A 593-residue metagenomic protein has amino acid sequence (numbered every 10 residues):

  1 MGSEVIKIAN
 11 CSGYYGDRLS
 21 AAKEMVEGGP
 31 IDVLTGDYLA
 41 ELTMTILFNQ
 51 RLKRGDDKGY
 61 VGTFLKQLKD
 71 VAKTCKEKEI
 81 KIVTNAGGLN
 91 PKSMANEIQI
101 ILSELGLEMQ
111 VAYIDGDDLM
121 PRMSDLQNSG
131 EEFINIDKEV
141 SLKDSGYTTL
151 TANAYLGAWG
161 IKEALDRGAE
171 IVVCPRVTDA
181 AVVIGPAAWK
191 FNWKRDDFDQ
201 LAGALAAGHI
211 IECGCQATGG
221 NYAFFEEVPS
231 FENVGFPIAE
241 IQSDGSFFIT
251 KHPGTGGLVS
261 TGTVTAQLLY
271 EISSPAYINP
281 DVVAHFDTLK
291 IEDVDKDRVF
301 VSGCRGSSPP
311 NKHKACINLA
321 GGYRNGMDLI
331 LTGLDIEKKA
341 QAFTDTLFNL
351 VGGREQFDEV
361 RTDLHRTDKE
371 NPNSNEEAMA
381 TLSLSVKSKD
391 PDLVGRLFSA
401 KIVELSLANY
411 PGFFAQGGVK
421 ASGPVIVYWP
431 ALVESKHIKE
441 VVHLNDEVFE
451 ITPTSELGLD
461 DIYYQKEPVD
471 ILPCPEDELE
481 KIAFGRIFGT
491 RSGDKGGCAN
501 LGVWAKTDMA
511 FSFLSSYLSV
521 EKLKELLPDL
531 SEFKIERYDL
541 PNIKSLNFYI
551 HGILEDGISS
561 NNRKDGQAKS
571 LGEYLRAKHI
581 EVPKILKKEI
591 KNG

Functional and structural regions predicted by a protein language model:
M1-E24: N-terminal amphipathic/basic leader segments beginning at the initiator methionine
M1-V5, L42-D57, K76, D118-Y147: Gly-rich Lys/Arg/Thr-decorated short loops/hinges at beta-loop-alpha junctions or inter-strand turns that position
Y14-Y15, A40-L42, A86-A95, R176-V182 (+1 more regions): Gly/Ser/Thr-rich loops at beta-strand to alpha-helix junctions that form or flank small-molecule/cofactor-binding
G29-F48: N-terminal glycine-rich anion-binding loops that anchor highly charged ligand groups
P30, K290, G303-I482, G489 (+8 more regions): C-terminal non-catalytic interaction/assembly regions of soluble proteins
N85-N90, A169-P186, T490-T507: Conserved phosphate/anionic-ligand binding catalytic regions in large, soluble enzymes, centered on
S103-L119, I184-F225, P229, S516: Catalytic or ion-translocation cores adjacent to nucleophile or general acid/base/metal-coordination motifs in diverse
L201-F300: A conserved active-site cap/scaffold subdomain adjacent to cofactor or substrate pockets
